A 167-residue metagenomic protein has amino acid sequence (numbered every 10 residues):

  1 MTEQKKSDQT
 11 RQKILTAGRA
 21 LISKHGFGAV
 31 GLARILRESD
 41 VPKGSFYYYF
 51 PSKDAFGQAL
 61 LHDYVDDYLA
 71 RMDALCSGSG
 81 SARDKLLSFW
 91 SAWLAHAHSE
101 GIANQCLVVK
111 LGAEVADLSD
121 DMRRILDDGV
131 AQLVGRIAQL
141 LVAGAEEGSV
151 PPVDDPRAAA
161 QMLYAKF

Functional and structural regions predicted by a protein language model:
M1-Q9: N-terminal intrinsically disordered/low-complexity leader segments
T10-G18, I35, L60-Y64, Y68 (+1 more regions): Generic hydrophobic, amphipathic alpha-helix propensity
K13, A20-A55, A59: Helix-turn-helix
A17-G18, S39, G144, A160: Small-residue (primarily alanine) positions within well-ordered alpha-helices, especially packing/interaction faces
A59, D63, D73-N104, P156-L163: Hydrophobic alpha-helical connector segments
K85, S99-D121: Amphipathic alpha-helical segments used for helix-helix packing
V115-R124, V130-R157: Hydrophobic alpha-helical bundle segments that form small-molecule/ligand-binding pockets
F167: Cytochrome P450 catalytic-core helices
